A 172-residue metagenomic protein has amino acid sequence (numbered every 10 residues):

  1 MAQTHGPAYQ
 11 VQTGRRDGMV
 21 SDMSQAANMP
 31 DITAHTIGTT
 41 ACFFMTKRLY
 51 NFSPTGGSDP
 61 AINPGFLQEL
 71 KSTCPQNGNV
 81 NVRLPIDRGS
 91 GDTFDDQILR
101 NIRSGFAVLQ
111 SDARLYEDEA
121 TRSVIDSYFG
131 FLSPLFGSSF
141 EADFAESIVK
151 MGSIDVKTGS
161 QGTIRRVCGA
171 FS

Functional and structural regions predicted by a protein language model:
M1-S172: Catalytic cores of secreted/periplasmic or lumenal enzymes
